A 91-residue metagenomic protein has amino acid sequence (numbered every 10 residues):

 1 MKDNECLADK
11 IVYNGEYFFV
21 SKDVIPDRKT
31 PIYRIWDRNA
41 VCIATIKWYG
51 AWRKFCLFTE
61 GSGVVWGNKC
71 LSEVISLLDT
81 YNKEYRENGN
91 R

Functional and structural regions predicted by a protein language model:
K2-Y17, D23-P26, W48-R91: Mixed-charge, Lys/Arg-enriched low-complexity segments
K10, I32-R34: Residue-level detector of beta-strand face positions
F18-F19, I43: Short, isolated positions in well-ordered beta-strands
T30, C42-I43: Short, surface-exposed coil-to-beta transition loops
